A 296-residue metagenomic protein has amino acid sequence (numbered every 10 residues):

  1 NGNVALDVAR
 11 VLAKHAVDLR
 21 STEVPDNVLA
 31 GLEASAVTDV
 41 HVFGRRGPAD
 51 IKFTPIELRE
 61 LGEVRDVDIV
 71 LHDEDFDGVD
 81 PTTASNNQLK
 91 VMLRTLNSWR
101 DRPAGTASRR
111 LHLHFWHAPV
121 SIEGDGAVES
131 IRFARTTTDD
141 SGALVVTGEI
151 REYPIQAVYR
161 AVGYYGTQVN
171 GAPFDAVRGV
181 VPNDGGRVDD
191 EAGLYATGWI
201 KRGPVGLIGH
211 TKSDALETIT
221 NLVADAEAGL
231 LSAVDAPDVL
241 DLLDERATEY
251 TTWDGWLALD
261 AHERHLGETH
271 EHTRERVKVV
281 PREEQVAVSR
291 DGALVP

Functional and structural regions predicted by a protein language model:
N1: N-terminal Rossmann-like NAD(P) cofactor-binding subdomain of oxidoreductases, focused on the glycine-rich
V4: Hydrophobic/small residue at the entry helix of a nucleotide-binding pocket
D7-V145, E149, L222, A226-L230: Dinucleotide-binding/catalytic capping subdomain of oxidoreductase cores
V8-A9, K52, V169-G171, G206: Short glycine-/acidic-enriched loop or helix-start segments at secondary-structure transitions that form or flank
V37, V79, T106-R109, F115 (+4 more regions): Rossmann-like nucleotide/phosphate-binding core characteristic of flavoprotein oxidoreductases
